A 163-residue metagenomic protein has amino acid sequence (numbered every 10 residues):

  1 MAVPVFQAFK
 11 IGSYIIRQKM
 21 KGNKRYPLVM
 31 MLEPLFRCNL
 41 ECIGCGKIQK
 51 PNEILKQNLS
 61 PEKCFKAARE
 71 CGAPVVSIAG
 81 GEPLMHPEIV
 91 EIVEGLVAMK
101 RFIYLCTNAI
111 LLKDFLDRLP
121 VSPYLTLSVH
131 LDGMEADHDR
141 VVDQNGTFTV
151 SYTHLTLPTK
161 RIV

Functional and structural regions predicted by a protein language model:
A2-R118, S122-P123: Conserved alpha-helical substructure of the radical SAM core
I48, M134, K160: Active-site pre-Tyr helix/loop in NAD(P)-dependent dehydrogenases
S60-K63, M134, T147: Activation loop
P83-M85, A109-K113, H130-Q144: Conserved radical SAM core fold
V142-Y152: Glycine-rich S-adenosyl-L-methionine
T153-T159: Conserved small/polar residues in nucleotide/adenosyl-binding loops
